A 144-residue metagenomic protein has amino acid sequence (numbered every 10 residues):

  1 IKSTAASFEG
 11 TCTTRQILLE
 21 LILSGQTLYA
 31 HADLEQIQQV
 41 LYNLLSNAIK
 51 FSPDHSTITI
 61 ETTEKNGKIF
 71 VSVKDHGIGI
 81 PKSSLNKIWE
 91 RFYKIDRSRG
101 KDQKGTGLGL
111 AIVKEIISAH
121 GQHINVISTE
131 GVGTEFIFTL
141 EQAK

Functional and structural regions predicted by a protein language model:
T13, L18-L28: Conserved catalytic submotifs in the C-terminal HATPase_c
A48-I49: Short helix-loop "hinge" at the ATP-lid/N-box region of the Bergerat-fold HATPase_c
H55-G67: Short beta-strand/loop element within the Bergerat-fold HATPase_c
D75: Acidic ATP/Mg2+-coordinating residue in the GHKL
I80-K94: Short conserved segment of the HATPase_c
G109, V113: Short alpha-helical Gxxx[C/S/T] motif in the catalytic ATP-binding
G121-Q122: Conserved glycine-rich
